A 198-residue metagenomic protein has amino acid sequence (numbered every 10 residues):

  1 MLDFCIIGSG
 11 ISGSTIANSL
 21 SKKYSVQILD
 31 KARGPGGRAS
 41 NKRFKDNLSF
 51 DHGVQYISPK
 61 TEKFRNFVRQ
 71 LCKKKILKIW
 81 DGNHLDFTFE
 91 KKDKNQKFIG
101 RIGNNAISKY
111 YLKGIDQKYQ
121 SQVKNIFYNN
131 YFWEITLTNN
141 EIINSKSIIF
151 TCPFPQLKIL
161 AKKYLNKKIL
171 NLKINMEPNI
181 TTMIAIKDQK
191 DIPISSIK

Functional and structural regions predicted by a protein language model:
L2, T138-S147: Core beta-strand elements of the Rossmann-like FAD/NAD(P) dinucleotide-binding domain in flavoenzyme oxidoreductases
C5-I7, N18-K45: Glycine-rich FAD pyrophosphate-binding loop
G13-S14: N-terminal Rossmann-fold NAD(P) dinucleotide-binding loop
S19, S40-H84: N-terminal FAD cofactor-binding segment of flavoenzymes
G36, S145-K198: Central helical "cap/lid" subdomain
Y56-E62, L85-Y110: Short beta-strand to alpha-helix junction loop
Y111-K118: A structural motif corresponding to the C-terminal end of an alpha-helix and its immediate exit/capping segment
Y119-E134: A conserved short coil-to-beta-strand element within the FAD-binding core of flavoproteins
